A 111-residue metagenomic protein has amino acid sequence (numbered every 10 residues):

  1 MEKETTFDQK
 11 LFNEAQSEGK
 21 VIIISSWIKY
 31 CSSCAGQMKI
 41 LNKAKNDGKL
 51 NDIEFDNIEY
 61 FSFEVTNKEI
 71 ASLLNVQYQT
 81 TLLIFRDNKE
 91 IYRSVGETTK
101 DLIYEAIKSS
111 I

Functional and structural regions predicted by a protein language model:
M1-E14: N-terminal "domain-start" segment that seeds a small globular fold
K3-T6, S26, N51-K68: Thiol-based oxidoreductase modules, predominantly thioredoxin-like and allied folds used for disulfide exchange
L11-F12, T66-I70, L102: Short acidic active-site motifs
Q16-K29: Short active-site neighborhood of thiol/selenol oxidoreductases, capturing the structured segment around
S26, C31-C34, L82: The canonical Cys-X-X-Cys-His
A35-K49: Typically the conserved alpha-helix immediately C-terminal to a functionally engaged Cys/Sec in thioredoxin-like
L73-Q77: A short glycine-leucine-enriched loop at secondary-structure breakpoints that most characteristically corresponds
Y78, L83-I111: Non-catalytic, surface beta->alpha helical segment in thiol-disulfide oxidoreductase systems
